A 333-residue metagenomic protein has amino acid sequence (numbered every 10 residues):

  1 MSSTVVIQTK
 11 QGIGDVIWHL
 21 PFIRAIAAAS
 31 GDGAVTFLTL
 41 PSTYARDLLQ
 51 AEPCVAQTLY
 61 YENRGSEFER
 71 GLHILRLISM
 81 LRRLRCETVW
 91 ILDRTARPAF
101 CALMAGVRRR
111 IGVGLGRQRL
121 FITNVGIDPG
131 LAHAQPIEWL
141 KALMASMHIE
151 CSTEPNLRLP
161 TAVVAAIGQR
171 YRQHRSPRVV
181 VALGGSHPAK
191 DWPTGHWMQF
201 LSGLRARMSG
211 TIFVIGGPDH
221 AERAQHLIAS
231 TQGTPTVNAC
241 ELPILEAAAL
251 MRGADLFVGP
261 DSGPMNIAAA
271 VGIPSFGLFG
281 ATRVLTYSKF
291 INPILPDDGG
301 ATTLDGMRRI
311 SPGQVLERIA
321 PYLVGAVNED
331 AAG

Functional and structural regions predicted by a protein language model:
M1-G333: Catalytic machinery of carbohydrate-active enzymes, primarily nucleotide-sugar-dependent glycosyltransferases
